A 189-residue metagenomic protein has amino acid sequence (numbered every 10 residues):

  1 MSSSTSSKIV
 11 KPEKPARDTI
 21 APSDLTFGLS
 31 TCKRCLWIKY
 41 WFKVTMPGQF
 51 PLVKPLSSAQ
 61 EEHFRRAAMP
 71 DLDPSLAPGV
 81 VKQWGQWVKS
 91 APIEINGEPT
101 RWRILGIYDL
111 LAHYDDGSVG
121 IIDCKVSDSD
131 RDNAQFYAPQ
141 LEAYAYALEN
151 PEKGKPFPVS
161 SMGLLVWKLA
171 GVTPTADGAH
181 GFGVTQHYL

Functional and structural regions predicted by a protein language model:
M1-S118, D128: Metal-dependent nuclease catalytic cores that hydrolyze phosphodiester bonds in DNA/RNA, characterized by
S90-L189: Mg2+/Mn2+-dependent nuclease catalytic core
